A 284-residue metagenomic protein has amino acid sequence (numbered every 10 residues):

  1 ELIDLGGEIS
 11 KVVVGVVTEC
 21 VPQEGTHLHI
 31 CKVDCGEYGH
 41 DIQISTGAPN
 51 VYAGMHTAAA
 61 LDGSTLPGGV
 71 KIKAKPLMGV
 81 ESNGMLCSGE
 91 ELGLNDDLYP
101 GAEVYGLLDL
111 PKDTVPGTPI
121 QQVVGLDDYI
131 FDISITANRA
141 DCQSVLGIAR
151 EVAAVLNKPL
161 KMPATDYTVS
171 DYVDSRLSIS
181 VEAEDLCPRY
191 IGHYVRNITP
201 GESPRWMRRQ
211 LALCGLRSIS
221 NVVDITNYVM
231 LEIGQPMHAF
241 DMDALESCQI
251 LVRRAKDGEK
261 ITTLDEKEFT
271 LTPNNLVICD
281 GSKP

Functional and structural regions predicted by a protein language model:
E1-V169, V173: Phosphate-backbone binding interfaces of nucleic-acid-interacting proteins
V16-I44, R209, T226-P284: Conserved mixed alpha/beta core segments that line enzyme active sites in large multi-domain catalysts
I44, P76, G93, I135-C142 (+5 more regions): Hydrophobic alpha-helical scaffolding
A48-T57, A137-A154, G215-D241, G281-P284: Conserved phosphate/anionic-ligand binding catalytic regions in large, soluble enzymes, centered on
D62-S64, G68-G84, S88, A149 (+2 more regions): Conserved glycine-bearing catalytic or ligand-binding loops at nucleotide- and phosphate-handling centers of large
V70, A74-L92, Y172-I179, L186 (+1 more regions): Aspartic protease
E90-E91, D109-P111, P200, P273-P284: Conserved catalytic alpha/beta cores of large enzymes that bind or transform nucleotide phosphates and polynucleotides
P116-I135, D174-L213: Residues forming anionic-ligand binding surfaces in small-molecule and nucleic-acid pockets of primarily soluble enzymes
